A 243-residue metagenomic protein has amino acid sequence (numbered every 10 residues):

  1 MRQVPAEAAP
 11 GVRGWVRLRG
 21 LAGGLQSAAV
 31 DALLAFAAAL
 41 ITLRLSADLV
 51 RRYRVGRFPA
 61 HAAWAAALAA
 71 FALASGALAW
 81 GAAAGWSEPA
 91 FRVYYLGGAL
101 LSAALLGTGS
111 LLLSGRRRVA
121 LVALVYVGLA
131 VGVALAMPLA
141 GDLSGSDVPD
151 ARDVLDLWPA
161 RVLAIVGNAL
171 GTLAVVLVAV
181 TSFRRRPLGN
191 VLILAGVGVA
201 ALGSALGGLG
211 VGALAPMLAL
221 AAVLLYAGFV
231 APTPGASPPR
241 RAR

Functional and structural regions predicted by a protein language model:
L25-A32, R52-V55, P59, W86-V93 (+4 more regions): Juxtamembrane loop-transmembrane helix junctions in multi-pass integral membrane proteins, especially the extracellular
Q26-T42, F58-V133, L214-V223: Individual alpha-helical transmembrane segments in multi-pass integral membrane proteins
R44-V50, L105-L112, R161-R186: Alpha-helical transmembrane segments in multipass membrane proteins, preferentially the mid-helix core
L78-W86, A140-L143, S204-L209: Juxtamembrane "helix-exit" motif on the non-cytosolic side of transmembrane helices
A83-G85, L111-R117, D142-P149, P234-R243: A cytosolic-side transmembrane-helix exit/cap motif
L100, A104, L113-L173: Membrane-proximal helix-loop-helix units in multi-pass membrane proteins
A174-R243: C-terminal transmembrane-bundle signature of multipass membrane proteins, characterized by strong activation on
